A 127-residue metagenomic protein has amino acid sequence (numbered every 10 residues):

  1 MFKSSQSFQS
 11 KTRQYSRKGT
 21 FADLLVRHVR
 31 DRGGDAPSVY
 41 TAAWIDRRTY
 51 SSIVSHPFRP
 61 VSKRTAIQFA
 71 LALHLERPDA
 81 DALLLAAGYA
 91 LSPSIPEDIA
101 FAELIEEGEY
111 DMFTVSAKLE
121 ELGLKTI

Functional and structural regions predicted by a protein language model:
F2-A36, M112-I127: A short, Lys/Arg-rich alpha-helix, primarily the initiator
D31, A42, A72: Residues within the alpha-helical elements of helix-turn-helix
D31-S38, S62-A66, P96-D98, D111: Short, charged amphipathic recognition helices of the HTH superfamily and cognate SANT/SANTA-like modules
P37, R48, P78: Key DNA-contact positions within bacterial/archaeal DNA-binding proteins
W44-V61, L85-G88: Recognition helix of helix-turn-helix/homeodomain-like DNA-binding domains that insert into the DNA major groove
P57-A72: Short, basic-rich loop-to-helix N-cap that marks the start of a DNA-contacting helix
D79-M112, S116, E120-I127: Short amphipathic recognition helices of helix-turn-helix/homeodomain-type DNA-binding modules
